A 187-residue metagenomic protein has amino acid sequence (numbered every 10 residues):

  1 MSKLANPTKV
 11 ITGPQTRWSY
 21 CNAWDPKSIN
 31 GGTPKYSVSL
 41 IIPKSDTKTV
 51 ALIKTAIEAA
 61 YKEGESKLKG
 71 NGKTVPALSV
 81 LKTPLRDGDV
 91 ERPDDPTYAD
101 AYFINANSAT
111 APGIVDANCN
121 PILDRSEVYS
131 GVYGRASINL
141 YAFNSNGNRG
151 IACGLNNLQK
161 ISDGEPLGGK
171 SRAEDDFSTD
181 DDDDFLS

Functional and structural regions predicted by a protein language model:
M1-F103: OB-fold ssDNA-binding interfaces and closely related basic DNA-contact patches used across DNA replication/repair
M1-T8, G164-S187: Acidic, gly/ser/pro-rich intrinsically disordered tails
I42-K44, L140-A142, S162: Beta-strand elements of well-folded, non-transmembrane domains
K54-A59, C119-P121, G169-D180: Short intrinsically disordered coil segments
A106-I122: A beta-strand/beta-hairpin structural motif
A117-G134, Y141-I151: Exposed beta-sheet edge/beta-hairpin loop segments within beta-rich domains
S145-E165: OB-fold/S1-family single-stranded nucleic acid-binding modules
